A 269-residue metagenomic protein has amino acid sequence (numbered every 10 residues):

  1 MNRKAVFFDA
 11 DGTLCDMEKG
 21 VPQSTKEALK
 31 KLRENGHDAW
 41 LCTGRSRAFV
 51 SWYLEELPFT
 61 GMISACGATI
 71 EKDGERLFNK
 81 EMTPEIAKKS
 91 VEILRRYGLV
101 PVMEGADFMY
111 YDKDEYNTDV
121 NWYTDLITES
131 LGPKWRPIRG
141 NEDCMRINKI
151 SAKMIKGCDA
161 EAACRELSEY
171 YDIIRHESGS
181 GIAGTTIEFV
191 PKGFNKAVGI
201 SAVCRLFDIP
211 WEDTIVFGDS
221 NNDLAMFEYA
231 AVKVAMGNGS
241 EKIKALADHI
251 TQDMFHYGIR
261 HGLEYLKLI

Functional and structural regions predicted by a protein language model:
M1-A5, P22, E188-I269: Mg2+-dependent phosphoryl-transfer enzymes with acidic/Ser/Thr/Gly-rich catalytic loops
A10-D11: Residue immediately C-terminal to the conserved phosphorylatable aspartate in receiver
E18-T124: Active-site phosphate-binding/coordination module
E34-W40, T60, N148-I150, E212-D213 (+2 more regions): Short active-site oxyanion
L57-P58, C66, L167-Y170, Y229-A230 (+1 more regions): Short, structured coil segments at secondary-structure junctions
F59-C66, I173-R175, K233-G237, T251-Q252: Short hydrophobic/aromatic-enriched beta-strand-loop microsegments
E104-F217, N221: Conserved acidic, metal-coordinating active-site core of Asp-based, Mg2+-dependent phosphoryl-transfer enzymes
